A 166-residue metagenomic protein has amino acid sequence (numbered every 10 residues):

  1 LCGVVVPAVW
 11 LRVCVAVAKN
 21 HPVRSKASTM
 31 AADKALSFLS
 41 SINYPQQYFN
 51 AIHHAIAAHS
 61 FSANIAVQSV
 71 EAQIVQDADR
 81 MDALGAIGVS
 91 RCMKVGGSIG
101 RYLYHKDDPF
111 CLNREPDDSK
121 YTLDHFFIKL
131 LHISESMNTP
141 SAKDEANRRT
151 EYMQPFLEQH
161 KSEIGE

Functional and structural regions predicted by a protein language model:
L1, P22, N64-E166: Divalent metal-dependent phosphate-bond-processing catalytic cores, especially two-metal-ion Mg2+/Mn2+ enzymes that act
L1-M30, L39, I65, E166: Acidic/His-rich, divalent-metal-binding segments that scaffold phosphate/diphosphate chemistry
C2-P7, I42-A55: Acidic/histidine metal-binding catalytic segments
V9, A51-H54, Q73, R148: Amphipathic alpha-helical interaction segments
A32-L36, S40, H53, F127: An amphipathic alpha-helix signature
S41-N43, T139-P140: Inter-helical turn/loop segments and adjacent helix faces that build the functional surface of alpha-helical bundle
A58-S62: Short, conserved secondary-structure transition motifs
